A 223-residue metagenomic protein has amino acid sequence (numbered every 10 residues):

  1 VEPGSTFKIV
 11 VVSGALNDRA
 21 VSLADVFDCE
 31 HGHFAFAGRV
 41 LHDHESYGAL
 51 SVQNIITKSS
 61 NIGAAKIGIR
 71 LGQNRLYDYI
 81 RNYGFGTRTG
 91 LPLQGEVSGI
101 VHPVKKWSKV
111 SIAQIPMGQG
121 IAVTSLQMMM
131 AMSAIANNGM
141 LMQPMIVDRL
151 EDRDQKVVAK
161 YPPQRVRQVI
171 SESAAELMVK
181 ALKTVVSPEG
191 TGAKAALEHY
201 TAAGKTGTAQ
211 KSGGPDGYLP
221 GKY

Functional and structural regions predicted by a protein language model:
V1-S5, V10-Y223: Beta-lactam-recognizing serine transpeptidase/beta-lactamase-like catalytic domain environment
